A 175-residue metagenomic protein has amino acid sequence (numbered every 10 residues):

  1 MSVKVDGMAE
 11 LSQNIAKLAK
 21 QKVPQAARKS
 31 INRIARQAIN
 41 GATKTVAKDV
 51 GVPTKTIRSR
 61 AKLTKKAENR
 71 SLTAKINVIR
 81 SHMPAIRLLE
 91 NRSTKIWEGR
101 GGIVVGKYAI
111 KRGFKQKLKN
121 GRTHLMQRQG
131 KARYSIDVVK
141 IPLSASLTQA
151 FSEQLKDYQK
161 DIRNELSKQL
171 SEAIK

Functional and structural regions predicted by a protein language model:
M1-K175: Short, Lys/Arg-rich flexible segments
